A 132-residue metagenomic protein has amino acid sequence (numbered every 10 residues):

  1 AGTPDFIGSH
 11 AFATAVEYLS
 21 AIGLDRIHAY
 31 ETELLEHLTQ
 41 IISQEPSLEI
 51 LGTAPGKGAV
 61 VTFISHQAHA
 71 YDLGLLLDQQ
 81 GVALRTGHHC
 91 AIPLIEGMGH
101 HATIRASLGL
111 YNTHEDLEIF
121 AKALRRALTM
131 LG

Functional and structural regions predicted by a protein language model:
A1-G132: Pyridoxal 5′-phosphate
